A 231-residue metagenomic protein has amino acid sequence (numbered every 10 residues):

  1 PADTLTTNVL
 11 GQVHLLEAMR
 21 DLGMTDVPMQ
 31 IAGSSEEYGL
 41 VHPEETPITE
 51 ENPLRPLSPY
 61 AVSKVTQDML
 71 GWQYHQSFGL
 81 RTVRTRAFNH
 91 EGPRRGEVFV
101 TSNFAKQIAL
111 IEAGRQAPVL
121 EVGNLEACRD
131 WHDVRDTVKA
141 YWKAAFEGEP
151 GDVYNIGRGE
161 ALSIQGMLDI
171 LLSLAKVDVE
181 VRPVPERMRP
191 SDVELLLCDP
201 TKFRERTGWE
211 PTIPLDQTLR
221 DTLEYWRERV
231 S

Functional and structural regions predicted by a protein language model:
A2-E17, D21, T25-I31, E36-R84 (+1 more regions): Catalytic helix-loop patch of NAD(P)-dependent Rossmann-fold dehydrogenases
D3-T6, E45-E50, V100-N103, K139 (+1 more regions): Glycine-rich, phosphate-binding/catalytic loops in enzymes
T7-N8, H14, N89, N103 (+2 more regions): Asparagine-centered polar/low-complexity signal
N8, K64, R86-N89, P93 (+3 more regions): Short, cationic motifs built from Arg/Lys/His that form the positively charged side of catalytic pockets
P28-G33, V83-N89, E121, D130 (+1 more regions): Structural signature of the Rossmann-like NAD(P)-dependent dehydrogenase/reductase core
S34-E37, N89-G92, A127, F146 (+1 more regions): Active-site proximal helix/loop that lines the substrate pocket of Rossmann-like NAD(P)-dependent oxidoreductase domains
G39-V41, P93-R95, S163-Q165, D192: A short beta-to-alpha transition loop/helix N-cap that caps and shapes the active-site region
S102-F104, I108-S231: C-terminal substrate-binding subdomain of Rossmann-fold SDR/epimerase-dehydratase oxidoreductases
